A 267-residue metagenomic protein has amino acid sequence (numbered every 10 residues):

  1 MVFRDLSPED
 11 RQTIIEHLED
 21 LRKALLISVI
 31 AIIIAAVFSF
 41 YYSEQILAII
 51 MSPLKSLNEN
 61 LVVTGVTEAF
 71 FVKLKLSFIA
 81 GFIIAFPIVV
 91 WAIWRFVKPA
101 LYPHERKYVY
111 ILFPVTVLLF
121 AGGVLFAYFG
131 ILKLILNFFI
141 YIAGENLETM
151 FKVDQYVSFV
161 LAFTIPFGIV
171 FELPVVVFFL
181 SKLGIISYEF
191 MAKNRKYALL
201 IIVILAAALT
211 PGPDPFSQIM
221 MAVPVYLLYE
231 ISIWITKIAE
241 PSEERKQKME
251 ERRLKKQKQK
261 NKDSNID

Functional and structural regions predicted by a protein language model:
M1-D267: Membrane topogenic/interface segments and analogous intrinsically disordered interaction regions
